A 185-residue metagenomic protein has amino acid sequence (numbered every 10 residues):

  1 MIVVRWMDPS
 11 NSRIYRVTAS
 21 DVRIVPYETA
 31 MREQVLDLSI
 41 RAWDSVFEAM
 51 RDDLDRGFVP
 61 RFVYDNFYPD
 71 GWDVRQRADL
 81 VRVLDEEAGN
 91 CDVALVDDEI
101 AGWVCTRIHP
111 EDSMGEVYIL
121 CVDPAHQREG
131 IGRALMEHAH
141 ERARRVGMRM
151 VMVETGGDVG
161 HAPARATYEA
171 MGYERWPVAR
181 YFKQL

Functional and structural regions predicted by a protein language model:
M1-S20, E169, A179-L185: Acyl-donor-binding surface of acyltransferase catalytic domains
W6, P26-E33, D37-Y118, D123 (+3 more regions): Acetyl-CoA-dependent GNAT
R107, E154, A179: Conserved residues at the C-terminal ends of beta-strands
G115, V151, A179-Y181: Conserved beta-strand core positions
V122, R128-E141, A166, A170: Conserved acetyl-CoA-binding loop-helix of GNAT-fold acetyltransferases
Q127, M152-A164, L185: Conserved beta-strand-loop-alpha-helix junction that forms the acyl-donor binding cleft
E129, R145-R149: Short coil/turn segments at alpha/beta junctions that flank glycine-rich nucleotide-binding fingerprints
R133, R145, G157-P177: Conserved active-site alpha-helix within GNAT-family acetyltransferase domains
